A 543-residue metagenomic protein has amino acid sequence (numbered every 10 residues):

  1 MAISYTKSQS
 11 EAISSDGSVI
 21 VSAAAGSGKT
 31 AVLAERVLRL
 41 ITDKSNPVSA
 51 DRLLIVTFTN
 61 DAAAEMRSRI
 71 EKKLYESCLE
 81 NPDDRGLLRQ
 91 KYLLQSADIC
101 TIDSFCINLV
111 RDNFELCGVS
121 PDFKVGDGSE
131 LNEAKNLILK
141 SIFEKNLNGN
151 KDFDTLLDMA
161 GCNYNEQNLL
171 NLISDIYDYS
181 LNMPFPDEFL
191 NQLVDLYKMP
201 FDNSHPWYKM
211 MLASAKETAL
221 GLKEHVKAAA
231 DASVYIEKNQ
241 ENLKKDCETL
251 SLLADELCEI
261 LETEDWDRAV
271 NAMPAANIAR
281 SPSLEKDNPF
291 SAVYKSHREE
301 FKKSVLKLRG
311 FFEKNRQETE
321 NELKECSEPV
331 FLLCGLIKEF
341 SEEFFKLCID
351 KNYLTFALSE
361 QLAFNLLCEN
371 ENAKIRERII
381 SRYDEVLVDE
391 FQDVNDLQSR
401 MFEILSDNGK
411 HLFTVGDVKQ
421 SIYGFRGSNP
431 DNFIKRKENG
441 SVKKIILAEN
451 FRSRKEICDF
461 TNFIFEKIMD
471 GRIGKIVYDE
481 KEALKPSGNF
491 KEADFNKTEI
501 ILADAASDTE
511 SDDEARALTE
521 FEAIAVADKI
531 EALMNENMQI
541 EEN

Functional and structural regions predicted by a protein language model:
I3, R52, L170-Y353, E369 (+2 more regions): Conserved ATP-driven helicase/translocase motor core recognized via long, highly charged RecA-like/P-loop NTPase domain
Y5-T6, I13-S14, S18-S22, G28-T30 (+9 more regions): Conserved helicase NTPase motor core
V32-V48: Walker A/P-loop NTP-binding motif
R36-L40, M66, L405, R436 (+1 more regions): Hydrophobic residues on the short alpha-helix immediately C-terminal to a glycine-rich phosphate/catalytic loop
P47, P82-G86, E371-R382, L533-N543: Short helix/loop segment immediately N-terminal to the Walker
A50-D158, D431-K435, D459: Conserved P-loop NTPase-based nucleic-acid remodeling module centered on helicase motor cores
E71-S96, R472-F490, M538-N543: Short mixed-charge
Q167-D175, I446-N535: Helicase-core coupling region on the C-terminal RecA-like lobe
